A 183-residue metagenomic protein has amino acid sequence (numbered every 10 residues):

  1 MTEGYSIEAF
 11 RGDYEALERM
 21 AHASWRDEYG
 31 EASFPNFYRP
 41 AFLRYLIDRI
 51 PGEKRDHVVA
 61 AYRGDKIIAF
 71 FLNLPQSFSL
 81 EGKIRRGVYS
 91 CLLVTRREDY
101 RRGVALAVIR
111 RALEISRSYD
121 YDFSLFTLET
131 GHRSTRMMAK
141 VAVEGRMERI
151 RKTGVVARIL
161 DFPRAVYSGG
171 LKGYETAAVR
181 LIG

Functional and structural regions predicted by a protein language model:
M1-Y62, I67, Y89, F162-G183: Short amphipathic alpha-helix that is part of the acyltransferase structural core
S6, A32, S79, R97-E98: Generic anion/oxyanion-binding catalytic loop in active/binding sites
M20, Y29, F70-N73, A107 (+2 more regions): A structural feature that tracks compact, well-ordered secondary-structure segments with a strong bias toward
P35, I67, L72-R86, E148-R151: DNA polymerase sliding clamps and clamp-related checkpoint/processivity subunits
A61, N73-P75, T95: GNAT/GCN5-related N-acetyltransferase fold signature
K66-I68, N73-L74, E114-L125, E175-G183: A broadly tuned preference for mixed-charge, low-complexity surface segments
E81-G154: Acyl-donor binding region in acyl/amide transferases
E144-K172: Compositionally biased, charge-rich terminal segments
